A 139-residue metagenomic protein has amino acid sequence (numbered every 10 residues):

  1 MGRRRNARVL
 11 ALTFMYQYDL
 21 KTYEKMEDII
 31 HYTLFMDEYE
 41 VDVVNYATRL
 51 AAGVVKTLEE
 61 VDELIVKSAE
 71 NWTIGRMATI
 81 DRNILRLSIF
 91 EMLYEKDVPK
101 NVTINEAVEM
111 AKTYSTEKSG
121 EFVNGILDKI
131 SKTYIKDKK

Functional and structural regions predicted by a protein language model:
M1-K139: N-terminal interaction/assembly modules
